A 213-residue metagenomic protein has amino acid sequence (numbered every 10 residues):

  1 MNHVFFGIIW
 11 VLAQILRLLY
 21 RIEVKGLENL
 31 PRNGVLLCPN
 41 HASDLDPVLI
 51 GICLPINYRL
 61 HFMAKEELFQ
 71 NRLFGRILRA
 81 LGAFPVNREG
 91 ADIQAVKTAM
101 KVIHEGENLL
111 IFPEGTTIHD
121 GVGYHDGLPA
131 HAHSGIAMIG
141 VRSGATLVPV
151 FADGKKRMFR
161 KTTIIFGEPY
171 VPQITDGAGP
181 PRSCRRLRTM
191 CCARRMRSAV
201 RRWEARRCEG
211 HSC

Functional and structural regions predicted by a protein language model:
M1-L19, Q70-L81, M158-F159: Alpha-helical membrane-targeting segments
F5, W10-H41: Helix-to-loop junction immediately C-terminal to a conserved catalytic motif
V11-L12, A80-V86, H119-Y124: Short, basic, glycine/proline-bearing loop/turn elements
I15-R17, P55, I77-L78, V102 (+1 more regions): A generic structural signal for well-ordered alpha-helical segments
R21, N57-R59, A80, G106 (+1 more regions): A generic structural signal for alpha->beta connector loops
V24, N71, I93-V96: Structural motif corresponding to alpha-helix initiation and N-cap regions
N29-G90: Catalytic core of membrane glycerolipid acyltransferases/transacylases, capturing the structured, soluble-facing
A95-C213: Non-catalytic C-terminal accessory region of glycerolipid acyltransferases and related lyso-lipid remodeling enzymes
